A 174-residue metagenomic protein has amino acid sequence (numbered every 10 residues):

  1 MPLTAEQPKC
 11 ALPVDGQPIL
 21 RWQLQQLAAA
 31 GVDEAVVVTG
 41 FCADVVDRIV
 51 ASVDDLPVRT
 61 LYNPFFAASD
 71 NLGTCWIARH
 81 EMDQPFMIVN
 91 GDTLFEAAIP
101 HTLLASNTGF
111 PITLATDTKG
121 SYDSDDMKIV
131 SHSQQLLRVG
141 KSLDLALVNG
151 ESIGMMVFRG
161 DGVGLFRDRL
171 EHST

Functional and structural regions predicted by a protein language model:
M1-V46: N-terminal glycine-rich phosphate-binding loop and ensuing alpha1 helix
E6-A11, F65, H172-S173: Short glycine-enriched, charge-decorated loop/helix-capping segments at active-site entrances that position
C10, P57-R59, Q135: Conserved beta-strand segments of alpha/beta enzyme cores
L12, M87, M156: Residues that recognize and position ribonucleotide moieties
A29-A30, A51-D55: Short, conserved SAM-binding/catalytic segment of Class I S-adenosyl-L-methionine-dependent methyltransferases
V46-V50, F166: Hydrophobic packing residues within well-ordered alpha-helices of enzyme cores
D47, D54-S131: Conserved beta-loop-beta/alpha segment of the NTase-like Rossmann-fold superfamily that binds/positions NTPs
E96-S173: Conserved core of the sugar-phosphate nucleotidyltransferase
